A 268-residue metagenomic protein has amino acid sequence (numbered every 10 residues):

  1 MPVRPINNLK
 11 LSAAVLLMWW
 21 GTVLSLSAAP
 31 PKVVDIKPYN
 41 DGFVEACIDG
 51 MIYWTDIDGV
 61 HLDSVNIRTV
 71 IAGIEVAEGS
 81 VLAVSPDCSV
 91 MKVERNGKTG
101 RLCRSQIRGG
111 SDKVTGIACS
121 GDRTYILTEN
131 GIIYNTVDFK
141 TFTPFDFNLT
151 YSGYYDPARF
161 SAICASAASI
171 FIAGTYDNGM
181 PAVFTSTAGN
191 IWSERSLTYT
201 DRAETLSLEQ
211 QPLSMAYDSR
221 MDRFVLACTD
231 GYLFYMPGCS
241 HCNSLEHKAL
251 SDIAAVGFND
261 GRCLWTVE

Functional and structural regions predicted by a protein language model:
M1-W19: Bacterial N-terminal signal peptides that target proteins for export
A29-G50: Beta-strand-rich domains and repeat architectures in extracellular enzymes and scaffolds, especially beta-propellers
P31-P38, T69-A77, S111-C119, D156-C164 (+2 more regions): Repeated scaffold domains used in trafficking and secretory/extracellular systems, primarily beta-propellers
G42-V44, S80-L82, R123-Y125, S169-I172 (+2 more regions): Entry beta-strands of beta-propeller and related beta-repeat scaffolds
C47-I48, S85, T128, A173-Y176 (+2 more regions): Recurrent small/Gly-Pro-centered beta-turn motifs in extracellular repeat architectures
D49-I52, D87-V90, N130-I133, N178-G179 (+1 more regions): Loop/turn residues immediately N-terminal
T55-D56, V93, N135-T136, T185-S186 (+2 more regions): Conserved Ser/Thr-centered positions that define the repeating blades of beta-propeller domains
V60-V65, G100-I107, T143-G153, S193-S196 (+2 more regions): A short beta-strand motif characteristic of beta-propeller blades
